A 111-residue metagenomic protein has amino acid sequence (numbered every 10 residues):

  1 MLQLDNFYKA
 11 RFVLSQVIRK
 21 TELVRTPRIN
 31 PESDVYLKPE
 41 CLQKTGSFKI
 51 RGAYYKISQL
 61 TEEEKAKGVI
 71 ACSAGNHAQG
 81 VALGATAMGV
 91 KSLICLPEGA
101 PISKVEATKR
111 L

Functional and structural regions predicted by a protein language model:
M1-L111: PLP-dependent amino-acid enzyme catalytic core
